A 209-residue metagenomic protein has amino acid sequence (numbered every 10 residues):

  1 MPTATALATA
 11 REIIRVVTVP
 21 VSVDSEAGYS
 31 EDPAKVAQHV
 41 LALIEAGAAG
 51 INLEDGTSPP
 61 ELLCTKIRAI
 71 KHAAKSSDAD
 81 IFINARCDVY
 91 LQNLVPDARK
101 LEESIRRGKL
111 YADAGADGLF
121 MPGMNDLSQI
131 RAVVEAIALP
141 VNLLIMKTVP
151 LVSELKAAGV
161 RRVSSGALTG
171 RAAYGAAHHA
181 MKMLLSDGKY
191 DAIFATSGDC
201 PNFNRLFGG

Functional and structural regions predicted by a protein language model:
M1-V23, A46, P59-V89, N125-P150: Alpha-helix-loop-beta-strand connector modules within alpha/beta enzyme cores
V16, Q38, A46, A114-G115 (+2 more regions): Structural motif
V23, G28-A42, I130, K147-R161: Catalytic cores of alpha/beta
A27-D32, T57-P60, V89-K100, G118-G123 (+2 more regions): Short, small-residue-enriched loops and turns at beta-alpha junctions that line or gate enzyme active sites
A42-P59, A114, R161-H178: Glycine-rich phosphate-binding active-site loops on the catalytic face of alpha/beta enzymes
I51-D55, K100, R107-N125, P140-K147 (+1 more regions): Catalytic beta/alpha-barrel core
A73-A114: Histidine/lysine/aspartate-rich catalytic loop segments that bind and position anionic ligands
A167-G209: Extended, intrinsically disordered, low-complexity segments
